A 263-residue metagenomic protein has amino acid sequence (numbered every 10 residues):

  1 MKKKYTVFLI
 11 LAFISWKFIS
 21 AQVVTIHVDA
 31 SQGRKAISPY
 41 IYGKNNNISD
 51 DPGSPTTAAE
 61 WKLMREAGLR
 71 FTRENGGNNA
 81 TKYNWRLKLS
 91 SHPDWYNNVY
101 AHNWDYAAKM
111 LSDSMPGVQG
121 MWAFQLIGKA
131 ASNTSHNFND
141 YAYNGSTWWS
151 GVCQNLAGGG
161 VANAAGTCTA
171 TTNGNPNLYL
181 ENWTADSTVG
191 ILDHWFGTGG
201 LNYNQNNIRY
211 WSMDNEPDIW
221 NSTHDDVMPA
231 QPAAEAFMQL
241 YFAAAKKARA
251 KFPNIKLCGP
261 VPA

Functional and structural regions predicted by a protein language model:
M1-Q22: Bacterial Sec-dependent N-terminal signal peptides
V23-A263: N-terminal catalytic cores of secreted or lumenal carbohydrate-active enzymes
